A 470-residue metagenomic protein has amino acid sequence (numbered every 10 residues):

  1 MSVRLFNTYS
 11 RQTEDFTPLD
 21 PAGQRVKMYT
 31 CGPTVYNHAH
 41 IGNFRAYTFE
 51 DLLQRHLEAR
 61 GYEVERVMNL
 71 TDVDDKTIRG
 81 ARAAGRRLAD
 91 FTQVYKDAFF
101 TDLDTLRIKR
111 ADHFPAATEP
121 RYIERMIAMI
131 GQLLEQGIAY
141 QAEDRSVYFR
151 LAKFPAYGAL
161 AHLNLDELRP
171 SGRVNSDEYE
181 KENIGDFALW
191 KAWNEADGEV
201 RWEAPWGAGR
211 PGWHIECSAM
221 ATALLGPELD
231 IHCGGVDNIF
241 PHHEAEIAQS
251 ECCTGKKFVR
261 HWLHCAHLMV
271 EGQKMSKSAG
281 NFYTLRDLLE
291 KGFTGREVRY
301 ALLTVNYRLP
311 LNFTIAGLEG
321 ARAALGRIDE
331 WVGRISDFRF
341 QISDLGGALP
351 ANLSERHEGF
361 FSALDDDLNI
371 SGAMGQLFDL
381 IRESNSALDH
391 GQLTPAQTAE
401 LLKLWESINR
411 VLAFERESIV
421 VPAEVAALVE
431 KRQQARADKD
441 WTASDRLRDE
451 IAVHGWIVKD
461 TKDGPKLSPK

Functional and structural regions predicted by a protein language model:
M1-Y36, Y47, D51, E124-S336: Alpha-helical recognition segments enriched in aromatics with Gly/Pro capping that present substrate-recognition
S10-T13, P18-K109, L467: N-terminal, positively charged nucleic-acid-binding surface of large information/translation enzymes
E58, D104, L134-E135, L263 (+1 more regions): Alpha-helix C-terminal capping/helix-coil junction sites
E63-E65, G137-E143, I457-K459: Short, well-structured beta-strand/strand-turn elements
V67-D74, A117-P120, D237: Short, solvent-exposed turn/loop segments enriched in Gly/Ser/Thr/Pro and often Arg
A81-L88, F114-E119, G235: The substrate-binding groove and active-site-proximal loops of carbohydrate-active enzymes, especially glycoside
D104-F114, P120-G137: N-terminal, positively charged, Ser/Thr/Ala/Gly-biased leader segments that form transit/presequence-like amphipathic
N281-K470: Structural preference for alpha-helix termini/caps and helix-kink/transition segments
